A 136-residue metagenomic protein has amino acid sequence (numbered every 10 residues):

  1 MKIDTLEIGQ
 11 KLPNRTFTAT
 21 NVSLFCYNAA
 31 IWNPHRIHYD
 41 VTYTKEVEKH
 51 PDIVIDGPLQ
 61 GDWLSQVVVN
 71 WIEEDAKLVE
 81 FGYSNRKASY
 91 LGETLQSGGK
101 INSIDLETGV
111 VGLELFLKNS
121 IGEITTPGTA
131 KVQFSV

Functional and structural regions predicted by a protein language model:
M1-K77: Hot-dog-fold acyl-thioester-processing enzymes
M1-P13, S89-V136: HotDog/MaoC-like acyl-thioester-processing domains
A19, N85, V132-F134: Hydrophobic residues in beta-strands and at strand termini
F25, E80, T108-G109: Sparse recognition of residues in long alpha-helices and their boundaries
R36-H38, H50, L78-V79, S84-R86 (+4 more regions): Short, intrinsically disordered/low-complexity patches at protein termini and at juxtamembrane boundaries
N70-L95: Mid-chain, well-packed structural core segment of small domains
